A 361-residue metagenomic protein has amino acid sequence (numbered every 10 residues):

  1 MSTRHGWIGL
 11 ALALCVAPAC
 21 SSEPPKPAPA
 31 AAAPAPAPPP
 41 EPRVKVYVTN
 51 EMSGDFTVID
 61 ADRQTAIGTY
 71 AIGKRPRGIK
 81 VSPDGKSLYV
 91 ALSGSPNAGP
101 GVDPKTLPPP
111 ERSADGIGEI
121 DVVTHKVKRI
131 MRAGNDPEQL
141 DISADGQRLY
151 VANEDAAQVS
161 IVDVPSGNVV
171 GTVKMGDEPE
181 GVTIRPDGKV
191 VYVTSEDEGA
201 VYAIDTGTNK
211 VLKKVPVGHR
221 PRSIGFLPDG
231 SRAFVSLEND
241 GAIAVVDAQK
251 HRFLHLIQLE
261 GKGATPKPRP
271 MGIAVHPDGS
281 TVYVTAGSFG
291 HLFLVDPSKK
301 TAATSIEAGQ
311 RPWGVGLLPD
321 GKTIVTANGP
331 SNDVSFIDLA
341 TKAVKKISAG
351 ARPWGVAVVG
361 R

Functional and structural regions predicted by a protein language model:
M1-G9: Bacterial N-terminal signal peptides that target proteins for export
I8-P18: Bacterial N-terminal signal peptides
C20-R361: Predominantly soluble domains enriched in secretory-pathway, periplasmic, or organellar proteins
